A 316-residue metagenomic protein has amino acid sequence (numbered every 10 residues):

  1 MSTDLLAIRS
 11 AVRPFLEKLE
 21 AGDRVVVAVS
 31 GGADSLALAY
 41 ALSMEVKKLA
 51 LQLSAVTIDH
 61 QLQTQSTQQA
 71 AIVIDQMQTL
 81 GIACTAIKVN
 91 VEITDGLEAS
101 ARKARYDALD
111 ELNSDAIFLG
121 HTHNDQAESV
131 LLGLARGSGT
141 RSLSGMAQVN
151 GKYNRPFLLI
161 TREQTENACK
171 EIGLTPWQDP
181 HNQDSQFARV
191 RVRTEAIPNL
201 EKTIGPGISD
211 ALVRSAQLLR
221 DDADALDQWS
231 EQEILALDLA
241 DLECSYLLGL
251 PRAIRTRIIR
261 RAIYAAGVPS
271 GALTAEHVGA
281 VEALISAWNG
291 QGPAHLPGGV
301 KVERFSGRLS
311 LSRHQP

Functional and structural regions predicted by a protein language model:
M1-I197: Core alpha/beta nucleotide-donor-binding catalytic domains of modification enzymes
T3-D34, S54, H60, V89-V91 (+4 more regions): AMP-forming adenylation/ATP pyrophosphatase catalytic core
I93, L119, P180, D184 (+4 more regions): Short, surface-exposed helix-loop/turn micro-motifs enriched in polar/charged residues
R136, L158, E201-K202, L248 (+1 more regions): Alpha-solenoid HEAT/Armadillo repeat architecture
R136, T140, K202-S209, D224 (+2 more regions): Alpha-helix boundary/capping and short turn/kink residues
I172-Q217, D221, S306-G307, R313: Mid-to-C-terminal catalytic subdomains of enzymes that bind/position adenosyl phosphate moieties or nucleic-acid
